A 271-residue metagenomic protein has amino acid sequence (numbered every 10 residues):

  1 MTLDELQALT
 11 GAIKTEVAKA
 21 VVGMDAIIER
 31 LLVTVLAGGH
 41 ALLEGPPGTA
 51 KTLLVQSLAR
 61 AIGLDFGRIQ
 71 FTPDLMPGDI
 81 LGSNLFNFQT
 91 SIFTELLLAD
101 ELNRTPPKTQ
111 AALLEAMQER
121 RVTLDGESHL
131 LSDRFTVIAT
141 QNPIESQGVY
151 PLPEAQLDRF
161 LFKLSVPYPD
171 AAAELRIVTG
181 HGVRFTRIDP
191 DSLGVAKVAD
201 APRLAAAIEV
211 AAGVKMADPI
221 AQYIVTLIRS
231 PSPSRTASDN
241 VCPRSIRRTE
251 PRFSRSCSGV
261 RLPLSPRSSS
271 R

Functional and structural regions predicted by a protein language model:
L3-P46: Pre-Walker A (pre-P-loop) alpha-helix and adjacent loop at the N terminus of AAA/AAA+ ATPase modules, a conserved
R30-V33, N84-L102: Conserved alpha-helical scaffold flanking the Walker A/P-loop in AAA+ ATPase domains
V35-P73: Walker A/P-loop
P46, I80, T140: P-loop (Walker A) phosphate-binding loop of NTP-binding proteins
Q70-L75, L161-A173, V195, V214-M216: Conserved AAA+ ATPase "SRH/arginine-finger" region at the nucleotide-binding site
T90-E95, L124-Q141, L152-S165, P243: AAA+/SF3 P-loop NTPase mechanochemical coupling elements
T94-Q118, Q147-L157, Y168-V178: Conserved AAA+/SF3 P-loop NTPase catalytic/coupling segment centered on the Walker-B
F185-R271: Basic, amphipathic alpha-helical bundle interface domains used for macromolecular binding and assembly
